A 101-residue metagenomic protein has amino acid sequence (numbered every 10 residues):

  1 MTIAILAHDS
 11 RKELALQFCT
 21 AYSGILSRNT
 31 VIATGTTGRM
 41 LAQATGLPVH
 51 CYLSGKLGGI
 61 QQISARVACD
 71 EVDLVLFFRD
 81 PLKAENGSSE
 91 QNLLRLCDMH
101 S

Functional and structural regions predicted by a protein language model:
M1-T2: Residues that mark the start of a beta-strand
A7-R11: Short polar catalytic/cofactor-binding loops
E13-G24: Histidine-anchored nucleotide/phosphate-binding helix
L14, M40-Q43: Phosphate- and divalent-cation-binding pockets in alpha/beta enzyme and binding domains that engage nucleotide-derived
R28-T37: Short internal beta-strands
T30, L47-L57: Short hydrophobic/aromatic-enriched beta-strand-loop microsegments
I60-H100: Mid-chain, well-packed structural core segment of small domains
